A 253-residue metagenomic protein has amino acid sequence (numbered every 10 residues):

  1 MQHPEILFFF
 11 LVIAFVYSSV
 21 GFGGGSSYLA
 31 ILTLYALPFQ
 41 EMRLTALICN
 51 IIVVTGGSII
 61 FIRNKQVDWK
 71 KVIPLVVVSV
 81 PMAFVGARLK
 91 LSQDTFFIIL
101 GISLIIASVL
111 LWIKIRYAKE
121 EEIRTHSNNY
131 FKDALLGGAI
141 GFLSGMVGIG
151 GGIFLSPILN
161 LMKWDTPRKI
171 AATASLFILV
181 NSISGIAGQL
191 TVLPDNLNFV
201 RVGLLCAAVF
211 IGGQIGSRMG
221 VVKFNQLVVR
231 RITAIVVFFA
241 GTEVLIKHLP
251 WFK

Functional and structural regions predicted by a protein language model:
M1-S18, S27-Y35, F39, G56-F142 (+3 more regions): Juxtamembrane transmembrane-helix boundary motif
V20-Y28, G148-I158: Transmembrane helix boundary and interhelical junction motifs in multipass membrane proteins
S27, L47, V72, F154 (+1 more regions): Residue-level recognition of oxygen-bearing side chains
F39-L44, A171, S175: Small-residue hotspots at the loop-to-helix junctions and early N-terminal turns of transmembrane alpha-helices
T45-I60: Transmembrane alpha-helices of multi-pass small-molecule transport proteins
A46-N50, A174-I178, V202-C206: Short hydrophobic/aromatic, small-residue-rich stretches within specific transmembrane helices of secondary active
K132, L143-S144, I149-G152: Hydrophobic, aromatic-enriched interface-forming segments
K169-A187, F239: Hydrophobic alpha-helical transmembrane segments of multi-pass integral membrane proteins, especially transporters
